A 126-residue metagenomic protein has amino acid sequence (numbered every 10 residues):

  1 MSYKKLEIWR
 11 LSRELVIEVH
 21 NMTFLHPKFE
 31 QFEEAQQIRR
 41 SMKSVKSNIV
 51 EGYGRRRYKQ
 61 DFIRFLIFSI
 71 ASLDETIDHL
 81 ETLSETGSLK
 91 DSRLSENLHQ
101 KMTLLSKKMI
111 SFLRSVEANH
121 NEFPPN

Functional and structural regions predicted by a protein language model:
M1-N126: Amphipathic alpha-helical assembly/interaction segments
